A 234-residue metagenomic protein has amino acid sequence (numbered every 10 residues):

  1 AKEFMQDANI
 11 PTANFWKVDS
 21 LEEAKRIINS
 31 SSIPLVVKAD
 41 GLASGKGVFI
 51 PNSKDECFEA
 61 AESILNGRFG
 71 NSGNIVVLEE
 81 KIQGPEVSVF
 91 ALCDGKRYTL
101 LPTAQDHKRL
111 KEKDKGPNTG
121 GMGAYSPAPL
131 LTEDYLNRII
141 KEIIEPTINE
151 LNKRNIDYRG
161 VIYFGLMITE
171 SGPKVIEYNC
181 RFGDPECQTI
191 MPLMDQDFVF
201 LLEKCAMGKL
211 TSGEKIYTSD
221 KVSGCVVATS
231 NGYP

Functional and structural regions predicted by a protein language model:
A1-S31, L35-V36, L42: Conserved N-proximal alpha/beta basic substrate-recognition cap immediately N-terminal to, or forming the N-lobe
E23-A24, E56-E59, Y233-P234: Short, conserved charged micro-motifs
S30, S63-N66, K204: Residues within well-ordered alpha-helical secondary structure of globular protein domains
S32-N52, I190: Conserved anion/nucleotide-ligand pocket segment
A43-S44, T169, C225: Short, active-site-adjacent cap segments at secondary-structure transitions
G47-Q188: Internal nucleotide-binding/catalytic subdomain
I140-I162, N179-P234: Active-site "cap" helix and flanking loop/linker of ATP-utilizing ligase/carboxylase catalytic domains
